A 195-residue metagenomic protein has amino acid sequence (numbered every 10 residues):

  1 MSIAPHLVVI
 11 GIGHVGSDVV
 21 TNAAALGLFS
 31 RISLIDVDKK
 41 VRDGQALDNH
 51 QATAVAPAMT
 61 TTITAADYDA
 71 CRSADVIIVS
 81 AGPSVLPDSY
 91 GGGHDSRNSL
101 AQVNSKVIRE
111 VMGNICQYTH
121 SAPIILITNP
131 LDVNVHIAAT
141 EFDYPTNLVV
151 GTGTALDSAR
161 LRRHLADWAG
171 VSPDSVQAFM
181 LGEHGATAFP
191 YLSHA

Functional and structural regions predicted by a protein language model:
I12-G13: Glycine-rich Rossmann-fold phosphate-binding loop(s) that bind the pyrophosphate of adenine dinucleotide cofactors
G16-S17: N-terminal Rossmann-fold NAD(P) dinucleotide-binding loop
A25-R31, D143-T146: Conserved S-adenosyl-L-methionine
V37-A74, P83-S89: Conserved N-terminal Rossmann-fold NAD(P) cofactor-binding segment
A81-G82, N129: Short glycine-/small-residue-rich Rossmann-like dinucleotide-binding loops
G93-R162: Rossmann-like NAD(P)(H) cofactor-binding subdomain of soluble oxidoreductases
A159-A195: Substrate/ligand-engaging "lid" and interaction regions
